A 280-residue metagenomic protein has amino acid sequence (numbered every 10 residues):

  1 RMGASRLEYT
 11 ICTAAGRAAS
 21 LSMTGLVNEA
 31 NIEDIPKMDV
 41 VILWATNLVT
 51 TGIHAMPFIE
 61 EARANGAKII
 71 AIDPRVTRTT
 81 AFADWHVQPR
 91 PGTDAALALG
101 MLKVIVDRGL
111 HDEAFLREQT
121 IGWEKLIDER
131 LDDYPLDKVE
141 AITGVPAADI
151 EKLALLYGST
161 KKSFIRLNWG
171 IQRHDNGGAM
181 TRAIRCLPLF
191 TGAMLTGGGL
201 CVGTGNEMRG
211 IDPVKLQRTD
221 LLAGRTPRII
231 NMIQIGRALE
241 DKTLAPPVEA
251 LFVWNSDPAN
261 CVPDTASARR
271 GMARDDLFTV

Functional and structural regions predicted by a protein language model:
R1-T196, C201-G205, L216, L221-V280: Cofactor-pocket helix-loop regions in the catalytic cores of large enzyme subunits
D212: Beta1-alpha1 glycine-rich phosphate/pyrophosphate-binding loop at the start of Rossmann-like nucleotide-binding domains
